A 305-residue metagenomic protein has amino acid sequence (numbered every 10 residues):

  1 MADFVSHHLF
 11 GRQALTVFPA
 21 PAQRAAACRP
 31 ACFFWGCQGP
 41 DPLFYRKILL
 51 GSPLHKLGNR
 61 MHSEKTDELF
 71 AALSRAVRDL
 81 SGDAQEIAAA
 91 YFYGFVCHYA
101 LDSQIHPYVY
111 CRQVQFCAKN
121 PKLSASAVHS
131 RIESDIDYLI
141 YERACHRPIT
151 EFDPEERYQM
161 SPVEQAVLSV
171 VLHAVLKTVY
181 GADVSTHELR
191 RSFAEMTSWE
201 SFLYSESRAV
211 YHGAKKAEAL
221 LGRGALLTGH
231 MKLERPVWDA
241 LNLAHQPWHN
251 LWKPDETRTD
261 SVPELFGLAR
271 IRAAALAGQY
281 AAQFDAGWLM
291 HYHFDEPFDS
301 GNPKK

Functional and structural regions predicted by a protein language model:
M1-G94, Y99-K305: N-terminal leader/auxiliary helical segments
